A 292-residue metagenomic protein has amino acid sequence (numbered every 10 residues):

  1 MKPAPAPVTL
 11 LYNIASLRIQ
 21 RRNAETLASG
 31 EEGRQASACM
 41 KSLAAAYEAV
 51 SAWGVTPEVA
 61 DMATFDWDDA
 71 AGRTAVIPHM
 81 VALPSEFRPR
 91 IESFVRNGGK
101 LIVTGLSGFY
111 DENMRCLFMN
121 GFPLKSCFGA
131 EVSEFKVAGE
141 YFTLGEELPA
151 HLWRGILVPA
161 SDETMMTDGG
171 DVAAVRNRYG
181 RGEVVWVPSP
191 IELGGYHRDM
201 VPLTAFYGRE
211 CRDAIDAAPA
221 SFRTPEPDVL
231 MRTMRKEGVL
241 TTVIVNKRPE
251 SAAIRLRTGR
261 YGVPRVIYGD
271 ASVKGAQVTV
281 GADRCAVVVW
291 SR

Functional and structural regions predicted by a protein language model:
M1-G72: Aromatic-Pro/Gly-enriched surface loop or interdomain linker that acts as a lid/target-recognition segment
D69-V81: Short, well-ordered secondary-structure micro-motifs within conserved domains or adaptor modules
P78-R292: A conserved amphipathic helix/loop scaffold that creates a polar/acidic microenvironment used either to coordinate
